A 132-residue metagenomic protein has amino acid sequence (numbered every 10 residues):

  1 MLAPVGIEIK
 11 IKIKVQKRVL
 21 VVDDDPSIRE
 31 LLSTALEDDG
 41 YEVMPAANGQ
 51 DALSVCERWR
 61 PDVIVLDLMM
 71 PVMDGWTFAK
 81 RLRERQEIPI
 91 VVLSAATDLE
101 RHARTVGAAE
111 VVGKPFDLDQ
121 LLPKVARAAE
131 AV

Functional and structural regions predicted by a protein language model:
E30-D38: Charged docking surfaces used in two-component/phosphorelay signaling
G40-A47, V55: Short hydrophobic/Thr-rich beta-strand motif most characteristic of the beta2 strand and flanking loop of CheY-like
E57-W59, R81-I88, V106: Conserved phosphotransfer cores of two-component systems
W59-V65: Active-site beta3 strand of CheY-like receiver
M70: Receiver (REC) domain active-site loop signature in two-component systems and cognate sites in sensor histidine kinases
V91-S94: Hydrophobic/aromatic residues positioned on beta-strands within the core alpha/beta folds
F116-R127: C-terminal output helix
